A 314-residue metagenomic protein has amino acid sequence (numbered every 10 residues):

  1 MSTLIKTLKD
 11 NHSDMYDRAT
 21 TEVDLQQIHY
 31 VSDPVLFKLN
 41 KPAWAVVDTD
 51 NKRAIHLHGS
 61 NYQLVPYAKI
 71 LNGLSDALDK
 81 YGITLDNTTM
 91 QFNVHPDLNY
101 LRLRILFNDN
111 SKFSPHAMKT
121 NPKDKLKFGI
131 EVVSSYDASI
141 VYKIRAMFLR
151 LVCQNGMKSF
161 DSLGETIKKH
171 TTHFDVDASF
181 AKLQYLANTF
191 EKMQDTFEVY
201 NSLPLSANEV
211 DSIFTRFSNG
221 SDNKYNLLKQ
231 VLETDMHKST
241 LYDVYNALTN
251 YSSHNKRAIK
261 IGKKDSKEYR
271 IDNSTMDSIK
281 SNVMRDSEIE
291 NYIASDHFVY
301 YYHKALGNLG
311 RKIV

Functional and structural regions predicted by a protein language model:
M1-S75: Feature for intrinsically disordered/low-complexity regulatory segments and propeptides
M1-V31, N108-V314: Intrinsically disordered, low-complexity regions enriched in serine/threonine
K38, H95-D97, D124: A generic structural signal for short, solvent-exposed coil/turn residues that cap or connect secondary-structure
A43-W44, K52, Y100-R102, V141: A generic structural signal for beta-strand entry/edge sites
L57, I70, S75, D79-M90 (+2 more regions): Structured alpha/beta or helical-core interaction and ligand-binding surfaces enriched in interleaved
L64-V65, L78-G82, M147-L151: Generic hydrophobic segment detector
D79-N110: A short acidic/basic microdomain associated with nuclease active sites
